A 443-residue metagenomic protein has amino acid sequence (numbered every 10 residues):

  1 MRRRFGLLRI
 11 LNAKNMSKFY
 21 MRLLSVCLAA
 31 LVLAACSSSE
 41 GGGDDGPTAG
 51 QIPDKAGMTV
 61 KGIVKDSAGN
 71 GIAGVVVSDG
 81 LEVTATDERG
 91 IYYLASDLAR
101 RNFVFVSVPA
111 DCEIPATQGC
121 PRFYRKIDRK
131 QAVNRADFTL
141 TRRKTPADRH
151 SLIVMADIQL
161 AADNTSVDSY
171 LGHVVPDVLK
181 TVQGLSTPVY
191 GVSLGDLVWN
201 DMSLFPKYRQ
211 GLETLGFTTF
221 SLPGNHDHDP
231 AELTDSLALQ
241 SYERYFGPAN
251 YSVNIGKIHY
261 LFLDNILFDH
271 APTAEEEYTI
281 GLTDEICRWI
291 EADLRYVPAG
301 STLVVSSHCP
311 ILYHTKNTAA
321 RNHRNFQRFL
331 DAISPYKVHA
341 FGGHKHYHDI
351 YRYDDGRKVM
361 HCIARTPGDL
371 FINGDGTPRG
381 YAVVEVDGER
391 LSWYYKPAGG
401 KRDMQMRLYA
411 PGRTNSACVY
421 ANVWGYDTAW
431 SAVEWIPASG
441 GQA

Functional and structural regions predicted by a protein language model:
A30-T59: Bacterial Sec-dependent N-terminal signal peptides
I52-T59, D111-P206: N-terminal active-site segment of His-dependent metallophosphoesterases
M58-L81, A99: Short, ordered, surface-exposed loop/turn motifs in non-cytosolic proteins
A73-A95, A443: Short, acidic Ser/Thr/Gly-rich low-complexity loop/linker segments typical of extracellular and cell-surface proteins
G74-D79, F103-V104, S431-W435: Hydrophobic beta-strand segments
Y93-F103: Short Pro-Gly-centered beta-turn/loop motif in secreted/extracellular proteins
P109-A132, M202-V297, A320-H339, Y347-D387 (+1 more regions): Extended active-site neighborhood of metal-dependent phosphoesterases/phosphodiesterases
D355-P437: Binuclear metal-dependent phosphoesterase catalytic core
